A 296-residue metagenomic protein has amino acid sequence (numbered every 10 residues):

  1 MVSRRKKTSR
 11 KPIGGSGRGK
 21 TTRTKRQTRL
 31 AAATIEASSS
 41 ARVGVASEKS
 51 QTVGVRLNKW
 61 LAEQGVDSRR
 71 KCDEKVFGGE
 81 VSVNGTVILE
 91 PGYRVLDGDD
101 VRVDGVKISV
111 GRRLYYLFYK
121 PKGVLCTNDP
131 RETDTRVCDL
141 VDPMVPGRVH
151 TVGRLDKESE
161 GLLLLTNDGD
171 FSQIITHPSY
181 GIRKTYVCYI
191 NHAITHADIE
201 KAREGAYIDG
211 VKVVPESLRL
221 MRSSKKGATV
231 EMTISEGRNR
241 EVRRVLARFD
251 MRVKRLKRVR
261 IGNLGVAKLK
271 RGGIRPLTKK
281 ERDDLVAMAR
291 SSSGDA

Functional and structural regions predicted by a protein language model:
M1-A37: Charged, low-complexity terminal tails
K25, A32-A296: Basic, flexible Lys/Arg- and Gly-enriched helix-loop patches that mediate nucleic-acid binding at interfaces with rRNA
